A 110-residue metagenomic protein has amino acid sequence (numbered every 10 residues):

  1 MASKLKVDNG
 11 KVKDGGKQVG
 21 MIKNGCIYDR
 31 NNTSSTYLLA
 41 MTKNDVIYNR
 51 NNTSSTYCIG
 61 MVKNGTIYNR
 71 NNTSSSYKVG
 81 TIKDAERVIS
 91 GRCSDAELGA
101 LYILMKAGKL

Functional and structural regions predicted by a protein language model:
M1-V19, K23-G25, S34-Y37, K43-D45 (+1 more regions): Long terminal segments
